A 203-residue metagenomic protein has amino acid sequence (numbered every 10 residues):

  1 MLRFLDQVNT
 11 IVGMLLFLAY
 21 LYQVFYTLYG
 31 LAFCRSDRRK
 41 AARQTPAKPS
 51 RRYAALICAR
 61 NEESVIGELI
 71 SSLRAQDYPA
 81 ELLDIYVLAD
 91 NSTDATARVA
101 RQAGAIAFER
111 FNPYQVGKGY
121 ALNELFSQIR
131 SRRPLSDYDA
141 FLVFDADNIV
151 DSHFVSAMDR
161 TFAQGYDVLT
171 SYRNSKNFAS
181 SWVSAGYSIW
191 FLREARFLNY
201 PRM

Functional and structural regions predicted by a protein language model:
M1-P49: N-terminal membrane-anchoring/stem segments of glycan-assembly enzymes
R51-A54, D84: Cell-envelope/extracellular polymer assembly enzymes that use nucleotide-activated donors
I57-I70, N91: Active-site beta-to-alpha loop of glycosyltransferases that engages the nucleotide-sugar donor
G67, D94-R101, E109, S152-H153: Acidic helix N-cap motif at the loop->helix transition within catalytic regions of sugar-transfer enzymes
S71-L82: Short, acidic, metal-binding catalytic loop of nucleotide-sugar glycosyltransferases
A89-A97, N112-Y114, I149: A conserved acidic beta->alpha catalytic loop
A95, D137-Y138, F144-T161: Acidic donor-binding/catalytic loop of UDP-sugar-dependent glycosyltransferases, especially processive GT2
F111, V116-R133, H153-M203: Long helical/loop segments within the catalytic core of UDP-sugar-dependent glycosyltransferases, especially the large
